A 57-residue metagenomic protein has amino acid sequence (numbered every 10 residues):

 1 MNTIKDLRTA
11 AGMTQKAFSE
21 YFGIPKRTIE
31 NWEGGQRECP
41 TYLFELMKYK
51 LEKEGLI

Functional and structural regions predicted by a protein language model:
M1-T9, E45: A short, Lys/Arg-rich alpha-helix, primarily the initiator
T3-I4, Y21-P25, K48-E52: Secretory-pathway ectodomains
T9-G12, P40: Residues within alpha-helical segments
G12-E30: Short alpha-helical DNA-recognition segment
T41-I57: DNA major-groove recognition helix of helix-turn-helix/homeodomain DNA-binding modules
